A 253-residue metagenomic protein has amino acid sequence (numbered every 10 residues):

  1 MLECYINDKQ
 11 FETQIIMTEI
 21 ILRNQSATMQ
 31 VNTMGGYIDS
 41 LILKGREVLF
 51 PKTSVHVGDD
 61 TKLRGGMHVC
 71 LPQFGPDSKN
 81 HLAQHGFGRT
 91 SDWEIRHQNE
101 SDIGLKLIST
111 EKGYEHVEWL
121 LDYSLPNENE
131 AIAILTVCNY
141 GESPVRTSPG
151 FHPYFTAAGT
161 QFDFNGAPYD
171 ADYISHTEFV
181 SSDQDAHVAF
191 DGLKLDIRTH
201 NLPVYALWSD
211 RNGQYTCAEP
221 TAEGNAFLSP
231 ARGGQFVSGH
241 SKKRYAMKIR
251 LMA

Functional and structural regions predicted by a protein language model:
I16-A27, N32-M34, G104-T110, A186-A253: Beta-strand-rich recognition/accessory modules
T28-H81: Acidic-aromatic substrate-binding/catalytic surfaces of carbohydrate-active enzymes
V31, Y123, A131-N139: Short, well-ordered beta-strand segments enriched in hydrophobic/aromatic residues
L82-N127: Extended, loop-rich substrate-binding clefts of extracytoplasmic carbohydrate-active enzymes
W119, A131-A133, K243: Hydrophobic core residues within well-ordered beta-strands of beta-rich domains
C138-S143, M252: Short solvent-exposed strand-capping/beta-turn motif centered on an Asx-Ser/Thr pair
S143-Y205, D210: Active-site/ligand-binding surface loops and adjacent short beta/alpha elements that line catalytic pockets across
